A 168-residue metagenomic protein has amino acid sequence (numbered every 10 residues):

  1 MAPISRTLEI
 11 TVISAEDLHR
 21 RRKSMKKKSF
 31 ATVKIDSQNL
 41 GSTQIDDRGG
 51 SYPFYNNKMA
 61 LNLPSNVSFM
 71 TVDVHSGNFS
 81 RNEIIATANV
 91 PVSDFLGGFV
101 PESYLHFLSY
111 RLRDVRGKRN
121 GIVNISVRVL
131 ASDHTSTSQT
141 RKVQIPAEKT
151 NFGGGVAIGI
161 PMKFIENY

Functional and structural regions predicted by a protein language model:
M1-S5, L63: Short, surface-exposed loop and linker segments with low hydrophobicity and enrichment for Pro/Ser/Thr
P3, E9, A15-L18, R22-K26 (+1 more regions): C2-type phospholipid-binding modules
R6-S51: Calcium-regulated, polybasic anionic-phospholipid
S29-V33, V72, V90: Hydrophobic beta-strand segments
Y55-M59: Short strand-edge motifs at loop-to-beta-strand transitions and within beta-strands of extracellular beta-rich domains
L61-V67: Short Pro-Gly-centered beta-turn/loop motif in secreted/extracellular proteins
V67-G77: A short, solvent-exposed beta-strand micro-motif common in secreted/extracellular proteins
V123-Y168: Long, low-complexity intrinsically disordered regions enriched in serine/proline/threonine and often acidic residues
